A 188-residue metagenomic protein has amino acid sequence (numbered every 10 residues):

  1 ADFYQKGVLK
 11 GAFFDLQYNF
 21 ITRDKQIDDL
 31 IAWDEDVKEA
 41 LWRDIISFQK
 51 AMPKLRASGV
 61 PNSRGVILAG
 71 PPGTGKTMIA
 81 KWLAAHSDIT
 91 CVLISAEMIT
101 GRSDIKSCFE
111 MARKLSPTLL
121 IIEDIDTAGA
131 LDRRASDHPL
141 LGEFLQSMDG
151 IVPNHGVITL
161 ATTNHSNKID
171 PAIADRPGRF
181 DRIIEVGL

Functional and structural regions predicted by a protein language model:
A1-M52, N62-S63: AAA+ P-loop ATPase mechanoenzymes
E35-L188: Walker A/P-loop NTP-binding motif of AAA+ ATPase domains
